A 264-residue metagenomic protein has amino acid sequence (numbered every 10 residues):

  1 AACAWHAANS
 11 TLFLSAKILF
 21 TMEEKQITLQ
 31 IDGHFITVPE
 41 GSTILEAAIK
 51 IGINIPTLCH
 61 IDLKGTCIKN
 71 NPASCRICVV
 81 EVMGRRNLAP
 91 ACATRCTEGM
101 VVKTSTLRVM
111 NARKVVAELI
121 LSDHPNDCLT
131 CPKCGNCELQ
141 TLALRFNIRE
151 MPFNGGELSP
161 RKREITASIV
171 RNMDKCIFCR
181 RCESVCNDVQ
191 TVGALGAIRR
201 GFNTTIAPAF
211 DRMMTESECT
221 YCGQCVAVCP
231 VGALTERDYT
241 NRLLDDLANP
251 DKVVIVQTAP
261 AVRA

Functional and structural regions predicted by a protein language model:
E24-D32: Eukaryote-biased recognition of intrinsically disordered, low-complexity regulatory segments
I36-E98: N-terminal cofactor/phosphate-binding cores enriched in small/glycine residues, especially glycine-rich loops such as
R76-Y221, A227, L234-Q257: Fe-S ferredoxin-like electron-transfer domains and their immediately adjacent linker/connector regions across
A261-A264: Conserved radical SAM core fold
